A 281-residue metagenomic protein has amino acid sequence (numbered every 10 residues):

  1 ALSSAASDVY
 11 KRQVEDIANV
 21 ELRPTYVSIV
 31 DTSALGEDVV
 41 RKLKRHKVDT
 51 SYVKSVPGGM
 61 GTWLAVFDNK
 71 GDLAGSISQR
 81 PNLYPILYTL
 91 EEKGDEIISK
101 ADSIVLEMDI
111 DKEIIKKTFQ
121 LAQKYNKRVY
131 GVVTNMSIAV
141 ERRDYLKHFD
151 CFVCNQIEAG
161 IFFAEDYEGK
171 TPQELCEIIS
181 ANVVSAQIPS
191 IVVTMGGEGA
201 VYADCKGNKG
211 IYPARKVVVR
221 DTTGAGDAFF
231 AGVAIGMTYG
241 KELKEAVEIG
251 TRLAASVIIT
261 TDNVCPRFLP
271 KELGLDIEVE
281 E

Functional and structural regions predicted by a protein language model:
A1-A6, Y10-Q13: Single conserved hydrophobic/aromatic residue that forms the stacking wall/gate of nucleotide- or nucleobase-binding
R12-R23, G236-G240: Alpha-helix C-terminal capping segments
A18, K116-N126: Surface-exposed amphipathic alpha-helices with a cationic face
N19-D102, K271-E281: Conserved N-terminal subdomain of the carbohydrate kinase-like
T32-S33, D109-E113, T134-I138: Short beta->alpha connector loops
Q123-R128, V133-K209: Conserved phosphate/ATP/ADP-binding segment of small-molecule kinases
G169-E281: Conserved phosphate-binding/catalytic region of the ribokinase-like
